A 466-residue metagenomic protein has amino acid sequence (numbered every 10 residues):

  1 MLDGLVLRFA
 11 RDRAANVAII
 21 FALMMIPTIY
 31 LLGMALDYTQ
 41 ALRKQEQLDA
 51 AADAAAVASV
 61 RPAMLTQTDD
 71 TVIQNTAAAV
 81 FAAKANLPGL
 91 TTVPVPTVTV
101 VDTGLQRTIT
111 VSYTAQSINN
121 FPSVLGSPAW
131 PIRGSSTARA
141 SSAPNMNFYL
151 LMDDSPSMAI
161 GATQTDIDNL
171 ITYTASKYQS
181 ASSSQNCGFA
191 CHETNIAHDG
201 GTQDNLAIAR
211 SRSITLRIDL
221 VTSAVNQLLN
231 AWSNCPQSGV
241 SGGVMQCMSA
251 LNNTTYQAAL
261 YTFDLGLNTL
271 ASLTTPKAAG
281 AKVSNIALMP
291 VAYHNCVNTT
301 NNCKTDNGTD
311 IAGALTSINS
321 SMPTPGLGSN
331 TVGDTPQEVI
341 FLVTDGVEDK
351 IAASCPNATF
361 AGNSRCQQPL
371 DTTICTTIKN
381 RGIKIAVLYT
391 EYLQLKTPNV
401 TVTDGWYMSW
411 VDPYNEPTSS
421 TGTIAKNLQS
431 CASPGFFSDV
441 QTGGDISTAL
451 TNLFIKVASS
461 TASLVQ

Functional and structural regions predicted by a protein language model:
L2-I26: Glycine-centered recognition micro-motifs in short, flexible terminal segments and loops
L2-R8, M34-Q466: P/S/T/G-enriched low-complexity
R11, I29, L342: Short glycine- and Lys/Arg-enriched binding-loop motifs that mark or flank ligand-binding interfaces
I19-L36, A50: Alpha-helical hydrophobic helix detector
